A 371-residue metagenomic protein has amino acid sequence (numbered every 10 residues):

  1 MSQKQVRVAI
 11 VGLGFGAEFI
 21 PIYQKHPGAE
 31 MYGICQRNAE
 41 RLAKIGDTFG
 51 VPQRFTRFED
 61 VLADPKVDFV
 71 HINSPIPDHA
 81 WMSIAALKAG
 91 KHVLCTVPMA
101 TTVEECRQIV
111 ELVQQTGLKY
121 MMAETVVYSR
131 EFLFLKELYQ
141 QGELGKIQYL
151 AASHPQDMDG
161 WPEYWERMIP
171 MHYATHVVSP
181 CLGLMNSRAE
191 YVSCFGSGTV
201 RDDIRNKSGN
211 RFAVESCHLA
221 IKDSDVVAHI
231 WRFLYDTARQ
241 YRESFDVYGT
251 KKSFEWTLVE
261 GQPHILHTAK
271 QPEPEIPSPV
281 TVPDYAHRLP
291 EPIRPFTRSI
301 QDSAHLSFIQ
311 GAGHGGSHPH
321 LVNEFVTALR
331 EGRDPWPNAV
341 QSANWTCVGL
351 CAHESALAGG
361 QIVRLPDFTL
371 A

Functional and structural regions predicted by a protein language model:
M1-F49: N-terminal Rossmann-like dinucleotide-binding module
F49-L112: Beta-loop-alpha module in the N-terminal Rossmann-like domain of NAD(P)-dependent dehydrogenases, especially those
P52, A89-K91, T116-L118, D223-V226: A short helix->loop->beta-strand "cap" motif at the edges of active sites that frequently abuts
G90, G117, G142, G332 (+1 more regions): Glycine-centered short loops/turns at secondary-structure junctions
A100-E163, R167-P170: A contiguous active-site-proximal alpha/beta segment in oxidoreductase catalytic domains
L118, G145, E354-A371: C-terminal capping/lid region of NAD(P)-dependent oxidoreductase domains
T125, H218-K222, D246, K251-W336 (+1 more regions): C-terminal glycine/acidic-rich active-site capping loop/insertion
D159-R242, D246, V340: Rossmann-like dinucleotide-binding domain that binds NAD(P)(H)
